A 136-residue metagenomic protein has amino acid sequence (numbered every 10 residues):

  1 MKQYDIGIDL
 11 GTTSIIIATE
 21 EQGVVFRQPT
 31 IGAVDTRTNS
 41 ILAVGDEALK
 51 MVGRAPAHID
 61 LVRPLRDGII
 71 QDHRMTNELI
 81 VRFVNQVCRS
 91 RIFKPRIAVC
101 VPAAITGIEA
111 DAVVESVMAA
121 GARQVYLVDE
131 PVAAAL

Functional and structural regions predicted by a protein language model:
M1-L136: Nucleotide/phosphate-binding catalytic cleft detector across ATP-hydrolyzing and phosphate-transferring enzymes
